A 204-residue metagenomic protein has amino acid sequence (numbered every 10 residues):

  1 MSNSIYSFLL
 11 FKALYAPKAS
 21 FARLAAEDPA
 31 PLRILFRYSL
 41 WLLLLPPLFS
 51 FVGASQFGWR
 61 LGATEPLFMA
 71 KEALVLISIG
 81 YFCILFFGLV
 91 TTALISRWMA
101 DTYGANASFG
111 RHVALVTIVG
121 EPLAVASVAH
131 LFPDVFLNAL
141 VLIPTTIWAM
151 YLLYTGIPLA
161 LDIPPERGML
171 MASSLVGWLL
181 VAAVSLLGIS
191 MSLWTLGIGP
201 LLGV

Functional and structural regions predicted by a protein language model:
S2-A107: Selected alpha-helical membrane-embedding segments in polytopic membrane proteins
I5, I34, I77-I79, I84 (+8 more regions): Weak global preference for isoleucine
I34, G58-T64, V135-V141, R167 (+1 more regions): Short alpha-helical linear motifs
P46, S50-A54, A126-H130, A183 (+1 more regions): Structural signal for membrane-spanning alpha-helices in multi-pass inner-membrane proteins, emphasizing helix cores
K71-L76, A129-D134, L187: Short amphipathic alpha-helical segments, especially helix-boundary/capping motifs
A93-W98, T102-W178, A183-V184: Hydrophobic alpha-helical transmembrane segments and adjacent short intramembrane/lumenal linkers of inner/organellar
V184-V204: Juxtamembrane boundary at the C-terminal end of a transmembrane helix
